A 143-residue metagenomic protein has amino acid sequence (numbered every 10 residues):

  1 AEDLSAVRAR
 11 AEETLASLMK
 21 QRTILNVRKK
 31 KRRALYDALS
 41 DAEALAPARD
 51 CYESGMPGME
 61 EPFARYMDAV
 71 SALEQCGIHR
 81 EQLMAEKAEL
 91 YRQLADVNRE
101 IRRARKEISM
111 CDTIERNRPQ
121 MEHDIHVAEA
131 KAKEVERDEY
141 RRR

Functional and structural regions predicted by a protein language model:
A1-R143: Extended intrinsically disordered terminal tails
